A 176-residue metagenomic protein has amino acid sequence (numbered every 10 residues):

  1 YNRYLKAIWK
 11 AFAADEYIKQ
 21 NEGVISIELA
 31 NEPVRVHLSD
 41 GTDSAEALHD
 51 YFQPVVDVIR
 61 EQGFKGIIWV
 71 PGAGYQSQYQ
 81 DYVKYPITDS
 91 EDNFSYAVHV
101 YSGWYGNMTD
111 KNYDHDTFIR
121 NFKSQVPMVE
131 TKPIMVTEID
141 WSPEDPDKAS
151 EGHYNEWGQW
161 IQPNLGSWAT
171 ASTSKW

Functional and structural regions predicted by a protein language model:
R3-S26, A30-W176: Extracellular glycoside hydrolase catalytic/binding regions
